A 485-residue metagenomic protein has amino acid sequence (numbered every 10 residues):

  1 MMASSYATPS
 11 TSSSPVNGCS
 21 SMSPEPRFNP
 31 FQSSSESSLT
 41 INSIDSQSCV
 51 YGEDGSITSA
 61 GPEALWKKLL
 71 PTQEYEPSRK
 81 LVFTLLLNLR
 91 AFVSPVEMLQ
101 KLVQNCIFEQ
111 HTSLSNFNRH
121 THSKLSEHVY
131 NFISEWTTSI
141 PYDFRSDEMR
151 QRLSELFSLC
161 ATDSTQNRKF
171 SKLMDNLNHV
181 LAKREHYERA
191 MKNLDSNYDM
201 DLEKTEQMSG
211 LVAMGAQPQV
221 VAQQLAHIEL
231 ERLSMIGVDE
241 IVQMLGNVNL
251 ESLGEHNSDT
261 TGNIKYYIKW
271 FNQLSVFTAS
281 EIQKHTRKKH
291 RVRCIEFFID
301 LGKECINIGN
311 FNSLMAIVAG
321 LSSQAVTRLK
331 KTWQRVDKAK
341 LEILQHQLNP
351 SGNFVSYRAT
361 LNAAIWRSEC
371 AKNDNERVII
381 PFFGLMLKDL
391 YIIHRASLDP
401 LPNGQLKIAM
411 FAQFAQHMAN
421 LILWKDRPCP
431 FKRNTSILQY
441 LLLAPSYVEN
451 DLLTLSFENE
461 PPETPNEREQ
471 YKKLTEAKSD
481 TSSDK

Functional and structural regions predicted by a protein language model:
M1-K485: Eukaryotic small-GTPase/lipid signaling interfaces
